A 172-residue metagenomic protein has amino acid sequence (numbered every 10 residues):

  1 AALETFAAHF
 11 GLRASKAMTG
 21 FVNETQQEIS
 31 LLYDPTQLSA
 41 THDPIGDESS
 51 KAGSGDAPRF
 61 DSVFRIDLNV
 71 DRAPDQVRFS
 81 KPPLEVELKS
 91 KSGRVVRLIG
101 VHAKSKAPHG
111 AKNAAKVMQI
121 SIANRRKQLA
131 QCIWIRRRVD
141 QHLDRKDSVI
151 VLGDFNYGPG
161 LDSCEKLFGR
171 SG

Functional and structural regions predicted by a protein language model:
A1-I150, F155-G172: Divalent cation-coordinating acidic motifs and surrounding scaffolds that mediate Ca2+/Mg2+/Mn2+/Zn2+-dependent binding
